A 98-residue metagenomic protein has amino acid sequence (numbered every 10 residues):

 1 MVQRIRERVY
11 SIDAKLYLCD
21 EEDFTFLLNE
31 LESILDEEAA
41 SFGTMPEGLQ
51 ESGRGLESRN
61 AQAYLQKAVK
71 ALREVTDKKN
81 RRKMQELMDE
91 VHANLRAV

Functional and structural regions predicted by a protein language model:
M1-V98: Feature detects long, helix-prone N-terminal segments enriched in hydrophobes
